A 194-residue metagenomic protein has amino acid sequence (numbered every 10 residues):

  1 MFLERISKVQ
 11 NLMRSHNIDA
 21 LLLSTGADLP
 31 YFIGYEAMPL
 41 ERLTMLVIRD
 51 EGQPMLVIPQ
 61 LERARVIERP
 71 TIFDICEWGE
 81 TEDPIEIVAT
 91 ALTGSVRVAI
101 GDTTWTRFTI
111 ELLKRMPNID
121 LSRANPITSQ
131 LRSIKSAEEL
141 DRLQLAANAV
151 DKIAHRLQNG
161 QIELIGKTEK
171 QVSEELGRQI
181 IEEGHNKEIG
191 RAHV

Functional and structural regions predicted by a protein language model:
M1-Q53, T93: Terminal domain-start leader segments
L3, Q53, D83-E188: Flexible, acidic/His-enriched mid-domain "rim/lid" segments that flank
D19, F73, V96: Conserved acidic residues
L21-L23, P54-P59, V98-I100: Short, hydrophobic beta-strand segments that form beta-sheet elements in well-ordered domains
I58-R65, T103-F108: Short, polar loop motifs at secondary-structure junctions
A64-T71, A154: Short, basic/glycine-rich phosphate-binding loops at helix/coil junctions that contact nucleotide phosphates
D74-P84: Short acidic-hydrophobic, aromatic-tinged amphipathic segments that line or gate anion-handling sites
A192-V194: Conserved small/polar residues in nucleotide/adenosyl-binding loops
